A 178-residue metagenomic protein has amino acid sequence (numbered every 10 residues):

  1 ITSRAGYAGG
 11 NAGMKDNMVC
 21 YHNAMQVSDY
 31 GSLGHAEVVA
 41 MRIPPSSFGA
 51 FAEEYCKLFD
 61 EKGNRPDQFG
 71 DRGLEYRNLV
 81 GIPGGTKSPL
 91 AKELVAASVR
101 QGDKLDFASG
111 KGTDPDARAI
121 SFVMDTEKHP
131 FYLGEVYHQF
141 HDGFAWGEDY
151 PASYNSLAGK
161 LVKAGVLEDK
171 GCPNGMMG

Functional and structural regions predicted by a protein language model:
I1-G178: Flexible coil/turn and secondary-structure edge motifs
